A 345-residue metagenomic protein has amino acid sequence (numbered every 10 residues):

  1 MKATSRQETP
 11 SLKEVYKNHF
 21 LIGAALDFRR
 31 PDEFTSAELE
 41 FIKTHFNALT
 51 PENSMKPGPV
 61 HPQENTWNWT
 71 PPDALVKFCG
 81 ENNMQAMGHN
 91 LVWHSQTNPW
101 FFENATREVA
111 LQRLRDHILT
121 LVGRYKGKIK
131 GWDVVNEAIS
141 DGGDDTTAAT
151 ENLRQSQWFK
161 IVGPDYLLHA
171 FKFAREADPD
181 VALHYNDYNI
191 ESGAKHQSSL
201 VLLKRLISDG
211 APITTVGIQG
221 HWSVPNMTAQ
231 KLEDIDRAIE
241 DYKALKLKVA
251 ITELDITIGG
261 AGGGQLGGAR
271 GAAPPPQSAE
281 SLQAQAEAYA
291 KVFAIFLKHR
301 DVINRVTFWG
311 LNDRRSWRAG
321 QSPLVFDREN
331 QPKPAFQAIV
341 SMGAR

Functional and structural regions predicted by a protein language model:
T4-A48, E52: Boundary/entry segment of secreted carbohydrate-active catalytic domains
A25-S36, P57-T70, I139-D141, N189-S198 (+3 more regions): Acidic-and-aromatic substrate-binding clefts and catalytic sites of carbohydrate-active enzymes
R29-H45, P72, L111-L121, A194-L206 (+2 more regions): Short, acidic/polar
T44-P62, P71-H184, Y188-I190, L247 (+1 more regions): Substrate-binding cleft and catalytic face of glycoside hydrolase catalytic domains, especially the flexible beta-alpha
Q63-T70, F102-R113, T150-Y166, A194 (+4 more regions): Alpha-helix N-cap and loop-to-helix initiation/capping positions
L75-Q85, I161-N186, G193-R270, A290-K298 (+1 more regions): Glycoside hydrolase catalytic-domain groove-lining segments
E253-L254, L282-S322: Substrate-binding cleft of secreted/luminal carbohydrate-active enzymes
P323-R345: Extended substrate-binding grooves/exosites of carbohydrate-active enzymes
